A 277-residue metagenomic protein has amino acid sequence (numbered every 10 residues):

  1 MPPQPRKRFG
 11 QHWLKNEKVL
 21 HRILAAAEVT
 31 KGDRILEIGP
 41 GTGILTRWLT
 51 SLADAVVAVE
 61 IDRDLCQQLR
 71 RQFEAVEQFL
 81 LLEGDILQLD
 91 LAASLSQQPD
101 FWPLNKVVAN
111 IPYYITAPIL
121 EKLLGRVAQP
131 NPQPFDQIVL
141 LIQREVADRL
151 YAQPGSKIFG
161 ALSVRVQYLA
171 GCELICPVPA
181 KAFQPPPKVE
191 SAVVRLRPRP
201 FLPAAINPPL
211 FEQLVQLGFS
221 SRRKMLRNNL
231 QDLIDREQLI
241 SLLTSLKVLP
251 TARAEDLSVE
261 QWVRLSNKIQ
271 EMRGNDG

Functional and structural regions predicted by a protein language model:
M1-Q216, T244, E255, R264 (+1 more regions): Catalytic cores of RNA-modifying enzymes
S220: Active-site-proximal catalytic alpha-helix in oxidoreductases
Q231-L233: Short helix-coil junctions and helix-kink-helix linkers
